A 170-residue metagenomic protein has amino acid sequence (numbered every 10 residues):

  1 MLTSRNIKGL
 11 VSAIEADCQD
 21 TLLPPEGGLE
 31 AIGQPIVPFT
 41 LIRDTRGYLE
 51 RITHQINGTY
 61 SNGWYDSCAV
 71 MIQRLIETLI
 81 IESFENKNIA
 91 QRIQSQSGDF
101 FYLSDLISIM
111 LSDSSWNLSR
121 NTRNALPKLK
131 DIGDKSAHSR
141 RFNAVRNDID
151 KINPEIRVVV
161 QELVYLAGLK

Functional and structural regions predicted by a protein language model:
M1-Y65, V158, Y165-L169: Charged alpha-helical initiation segments
L2-K8, L118-K170: Charge-enriched, short contiguous segments at helix-coil
G47-R51, D105, K128-I132: Generic alpha-helical secondary structure signal
E50, D66-Q73, E77, R123 (+2 more regions): Non-catalytic, well-ordered alpha-helical scaffold segments
T53-E85: Short, hydrophobic, well-ordered secondary-structure elements
N62, T78-N86, I109-W116, K135 (+2 more regions): Amphipathic alpha-helical interaction surfaces
W64-C68, Q91, S95, A144 (+1 more regions): Short, surface-exposed helix-loop/turn micro-motifs enriched in polar/charged residues
F84-N121: Short, charged amphipathic alpha-helical segments flanked by flexible coils
